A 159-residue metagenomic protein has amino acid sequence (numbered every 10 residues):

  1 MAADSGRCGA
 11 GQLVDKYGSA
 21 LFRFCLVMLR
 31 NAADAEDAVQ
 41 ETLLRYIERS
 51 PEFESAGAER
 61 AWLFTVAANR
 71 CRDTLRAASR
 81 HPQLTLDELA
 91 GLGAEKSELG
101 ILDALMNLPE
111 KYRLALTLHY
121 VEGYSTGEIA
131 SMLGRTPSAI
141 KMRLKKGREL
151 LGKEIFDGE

Functional and structural regions predicted by a protein language model:
M1-R23, E36: A short, charge-rich alpha-helical start-of-domain segment used by transcription regulators
A2-D4, R30, E41-A58, A77-S79 (+1 more regions): Sigma70-family region 2
F22, L43, P109, R113 (+1 more regions): C-terminal flanking helix
R23, D37-L44, G57-N69: Structural recognition of an alpha-helix C-terminal capping motif at a helix-to-coil junction
E48, E54, F64-L84, K146: Arg/Lys-rich amphipathic alpha helix in sigma70-family domain 2
A68, R72, L133-G158: DNA-recognition helix of helix-turn-helix
D73, R80-L105, S125: Internal acidic/polar
A115-H119: A short pre-motif secondary-structure segment
